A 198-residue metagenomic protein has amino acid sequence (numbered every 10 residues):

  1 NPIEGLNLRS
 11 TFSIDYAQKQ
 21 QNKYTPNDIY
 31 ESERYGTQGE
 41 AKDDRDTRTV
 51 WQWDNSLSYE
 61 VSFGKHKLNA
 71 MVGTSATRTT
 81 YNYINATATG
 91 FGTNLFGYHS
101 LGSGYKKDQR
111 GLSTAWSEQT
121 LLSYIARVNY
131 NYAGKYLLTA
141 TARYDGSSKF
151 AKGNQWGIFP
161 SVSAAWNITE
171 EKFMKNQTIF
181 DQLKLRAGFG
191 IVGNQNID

Functional and structural regions predicted by a protein language model:
N1-F63, K67, Q119-A151, Q155-E170: Surface-exposed extracellular loop regions of Gram-negative outer-membrane beta-barrel proteins
N22-G39, N82-G111, D198: Surface-exposed loop/turn segments flanking beta-strands in extracellular/periplasmic regions
Y59, T74, F189-I191: Flexible glycine-/small-residue-rich
N69-M71: Long, low-complexity, repeat-rich, intrinsically disordered, solvent-exposed domains used in surface/appendage assembly
A76-T80: Glycine-rich, aromatic-flanked loop segments that form ligand/cofactor-binding clefts across common enzyme folds
N94, S100-Y105, W116-Q119, R127-G134: Active-site-adjacent "gating/activation" loops or surface patches in catalytic cores
E170-K184: Short, surface-exposed recognition loops and adjoining beta-strand edges that mediate ligand/DNA contacts, enriched
D181-D198: Surface-exposed extracellular loop regions of Gram-negative outer-membrane beta-barrel proteins, predominantly
